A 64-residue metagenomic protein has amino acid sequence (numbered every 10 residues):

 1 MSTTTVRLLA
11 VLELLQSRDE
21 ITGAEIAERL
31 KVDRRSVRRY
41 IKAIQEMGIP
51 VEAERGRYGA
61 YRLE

Functional and structural regions predicted by a protein language model:
M1-E64: Short, basic/aromatic recognition patches that contact phosphate-bearing ligands
